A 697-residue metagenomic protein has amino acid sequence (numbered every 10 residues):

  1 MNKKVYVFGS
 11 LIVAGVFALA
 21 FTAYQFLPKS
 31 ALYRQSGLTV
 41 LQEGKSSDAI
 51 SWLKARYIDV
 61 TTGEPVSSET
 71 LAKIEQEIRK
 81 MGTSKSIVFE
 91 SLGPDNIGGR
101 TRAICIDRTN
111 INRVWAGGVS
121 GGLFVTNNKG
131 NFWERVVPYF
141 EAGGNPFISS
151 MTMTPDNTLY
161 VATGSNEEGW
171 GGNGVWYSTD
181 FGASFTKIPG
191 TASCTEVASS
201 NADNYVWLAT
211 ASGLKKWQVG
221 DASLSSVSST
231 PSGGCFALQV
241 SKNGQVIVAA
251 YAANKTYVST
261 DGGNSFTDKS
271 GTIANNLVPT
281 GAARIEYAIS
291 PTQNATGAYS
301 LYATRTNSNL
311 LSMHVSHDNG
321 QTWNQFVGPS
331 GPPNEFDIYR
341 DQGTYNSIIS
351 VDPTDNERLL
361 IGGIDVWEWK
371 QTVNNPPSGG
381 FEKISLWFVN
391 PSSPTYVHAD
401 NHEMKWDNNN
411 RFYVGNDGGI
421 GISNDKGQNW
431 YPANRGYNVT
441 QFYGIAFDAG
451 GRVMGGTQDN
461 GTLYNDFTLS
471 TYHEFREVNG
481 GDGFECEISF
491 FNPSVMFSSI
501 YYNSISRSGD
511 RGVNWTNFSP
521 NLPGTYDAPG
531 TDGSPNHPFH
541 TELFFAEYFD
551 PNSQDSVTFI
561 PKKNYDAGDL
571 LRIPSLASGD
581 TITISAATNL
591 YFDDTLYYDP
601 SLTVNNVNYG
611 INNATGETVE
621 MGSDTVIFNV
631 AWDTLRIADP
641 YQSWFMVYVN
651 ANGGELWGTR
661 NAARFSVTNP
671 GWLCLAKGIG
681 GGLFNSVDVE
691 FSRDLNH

Functional and structural regions predicted by a protein language model:
M1-V13: N-terminal Sec-pathway targeting helices
V5-F8, A23-P28: N-terminal intrinsically disordered, low-complexity segments enriched in Ser/Pro/Thr/Gly
S10-T22: Hydrophobic membrane-insertion alpha-helices, especially the h-region of bacterial N-terminal signal peptides
L27-H697: Beta-propeller blade termini and top-face loops
